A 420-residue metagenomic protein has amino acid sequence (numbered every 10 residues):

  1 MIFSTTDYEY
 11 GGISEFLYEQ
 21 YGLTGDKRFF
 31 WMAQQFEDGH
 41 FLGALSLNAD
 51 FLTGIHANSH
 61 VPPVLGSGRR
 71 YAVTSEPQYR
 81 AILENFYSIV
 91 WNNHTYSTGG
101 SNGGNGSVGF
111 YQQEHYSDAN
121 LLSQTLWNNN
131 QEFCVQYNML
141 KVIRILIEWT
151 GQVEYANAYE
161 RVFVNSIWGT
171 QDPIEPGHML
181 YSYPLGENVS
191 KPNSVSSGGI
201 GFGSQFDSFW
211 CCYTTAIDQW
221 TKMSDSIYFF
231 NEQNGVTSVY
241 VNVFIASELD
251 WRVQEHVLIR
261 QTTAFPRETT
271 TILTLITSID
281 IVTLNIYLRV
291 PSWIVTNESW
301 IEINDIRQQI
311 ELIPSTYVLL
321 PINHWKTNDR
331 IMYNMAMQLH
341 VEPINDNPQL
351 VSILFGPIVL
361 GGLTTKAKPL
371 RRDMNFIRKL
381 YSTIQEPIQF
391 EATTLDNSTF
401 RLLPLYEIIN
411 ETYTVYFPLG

Functional and structural regions predicted by a protein language model:
M1, K27-N48, I82-G99, R161-D172 (+1 more regions): Long, well-ordered core segments of solenoidal/helical folds
I2-Y18, L47-R69, G100-E132, E175-D207: Carbohydrate-binding/catalytic loop surfaces
T5-Y21, I55-A72, Q131-I147, Y213-M223 (+2 more regions): Well-ordered alpha-helical segments within folded domains of soluble proteins
Q20-Q34, Y71-E84, W91, L146-N157: Structural helix-adjacent loops and short alpha-helical linkers that scaffold large soluble proteins
A33, L83, A156-E268, T274-I279 (+4 more regions): C-terminal beta-rich recognition modules with glycine/proline-rich loops and embedded aromatic residues
I281-N304: Beta-strand-rich binding/interaction modules
W300-I310, G356: Short strand-turn-strand beta-turns centered on an Asx-Gly dipeptide
P321-H324: Short, flexible loop/turn segments at beta-strand junctions in immunoglobulin-like and fibronectin type III
